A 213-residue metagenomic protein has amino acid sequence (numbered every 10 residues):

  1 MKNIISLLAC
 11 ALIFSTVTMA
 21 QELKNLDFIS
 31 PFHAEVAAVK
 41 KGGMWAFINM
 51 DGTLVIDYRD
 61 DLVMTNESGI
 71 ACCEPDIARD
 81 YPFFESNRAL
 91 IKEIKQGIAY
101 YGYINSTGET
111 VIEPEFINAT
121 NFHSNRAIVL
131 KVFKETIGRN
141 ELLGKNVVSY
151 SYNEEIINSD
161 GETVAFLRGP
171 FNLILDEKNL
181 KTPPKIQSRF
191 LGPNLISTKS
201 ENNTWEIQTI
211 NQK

Functional and structural regions predicted by a protein language model:
M1-K2: N-terminal secretory signal peptides that target proteins for export/translocation
S6-S15: Bacterial N-terminal signal peptides
T16-A20: Sec/Tat signal peptide C-region and signal peptidase I cleavage site
Q21-K213: Residue-level detector of conserved, function-critical positions
